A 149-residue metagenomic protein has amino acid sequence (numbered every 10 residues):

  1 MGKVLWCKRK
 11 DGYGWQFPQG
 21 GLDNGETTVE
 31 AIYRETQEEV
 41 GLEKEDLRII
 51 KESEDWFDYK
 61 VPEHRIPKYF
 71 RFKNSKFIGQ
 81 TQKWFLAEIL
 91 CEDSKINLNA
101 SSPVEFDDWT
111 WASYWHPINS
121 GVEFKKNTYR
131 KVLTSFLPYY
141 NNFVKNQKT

Functional and structural regions predicted by a protein language model:
M1-P18, K44: N-terminal strand-loop-strand
K10, L42-E43, N99, N142-V144: A broad "ordered helical/assembly scaffold" signature
P18, N24, H64-I66, V144-T149: Functional cleft and adjacent loop/helix regions within the main domain that mediate ligand binding or catalysis
Q19-L22, E38-G41, T128, T134 (+1 more regions): Intrinsically disordered, low-complexity segments enriched in glycine/proline and serine/threonine
L22-E123: Unchanged
Y114-T149: Charged phosphate-binding loop/patch that engages nucleotide di/tri-phosphates or the phosphate backbone of nucleic
